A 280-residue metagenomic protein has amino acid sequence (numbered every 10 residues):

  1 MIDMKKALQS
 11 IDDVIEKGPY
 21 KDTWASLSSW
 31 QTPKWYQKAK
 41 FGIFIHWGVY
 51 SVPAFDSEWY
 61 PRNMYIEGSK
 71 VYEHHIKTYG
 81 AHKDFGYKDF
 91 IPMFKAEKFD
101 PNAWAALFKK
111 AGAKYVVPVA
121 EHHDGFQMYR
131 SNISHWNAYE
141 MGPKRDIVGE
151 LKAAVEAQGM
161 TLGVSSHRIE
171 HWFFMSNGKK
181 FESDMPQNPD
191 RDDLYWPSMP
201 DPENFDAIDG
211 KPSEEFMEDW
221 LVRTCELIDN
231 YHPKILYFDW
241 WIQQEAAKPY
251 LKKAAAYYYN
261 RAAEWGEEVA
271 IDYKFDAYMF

Functional and structural regions predicted by a protein language model:
I2-F280: Mature catalytic domains of secreted/periplasmic carbohydrate-active enzymes
